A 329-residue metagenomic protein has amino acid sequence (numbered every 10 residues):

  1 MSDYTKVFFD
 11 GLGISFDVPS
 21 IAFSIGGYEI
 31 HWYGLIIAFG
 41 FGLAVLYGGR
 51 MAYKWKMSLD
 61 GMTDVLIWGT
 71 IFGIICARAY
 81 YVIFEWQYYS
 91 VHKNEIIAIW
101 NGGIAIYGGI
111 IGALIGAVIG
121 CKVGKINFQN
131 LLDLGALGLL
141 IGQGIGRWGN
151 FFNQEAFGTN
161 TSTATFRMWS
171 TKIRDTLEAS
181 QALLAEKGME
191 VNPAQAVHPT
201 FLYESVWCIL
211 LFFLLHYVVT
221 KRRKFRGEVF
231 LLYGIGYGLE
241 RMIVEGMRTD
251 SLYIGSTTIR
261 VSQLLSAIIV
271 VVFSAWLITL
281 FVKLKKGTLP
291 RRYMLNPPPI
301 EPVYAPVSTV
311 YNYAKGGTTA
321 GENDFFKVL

Functional and structural regions predicted by a protein language model:
M1-L329: A feature for loop-to-transmembrane-helix boundaries and adjacent hydrophobic helices in multi-pass integral membrane
